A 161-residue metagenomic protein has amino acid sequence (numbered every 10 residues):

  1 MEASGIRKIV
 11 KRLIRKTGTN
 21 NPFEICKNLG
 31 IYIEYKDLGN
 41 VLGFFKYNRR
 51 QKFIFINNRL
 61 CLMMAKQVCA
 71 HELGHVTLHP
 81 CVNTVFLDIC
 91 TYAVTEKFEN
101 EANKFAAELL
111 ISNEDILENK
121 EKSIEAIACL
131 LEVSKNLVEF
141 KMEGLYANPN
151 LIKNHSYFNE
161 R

Functional and structural regions predicted by a protein language model:
M1-R161: Active-site hotspot residues in diverse enzymes, especially metal/ion-binding acidic/histidine motifs
